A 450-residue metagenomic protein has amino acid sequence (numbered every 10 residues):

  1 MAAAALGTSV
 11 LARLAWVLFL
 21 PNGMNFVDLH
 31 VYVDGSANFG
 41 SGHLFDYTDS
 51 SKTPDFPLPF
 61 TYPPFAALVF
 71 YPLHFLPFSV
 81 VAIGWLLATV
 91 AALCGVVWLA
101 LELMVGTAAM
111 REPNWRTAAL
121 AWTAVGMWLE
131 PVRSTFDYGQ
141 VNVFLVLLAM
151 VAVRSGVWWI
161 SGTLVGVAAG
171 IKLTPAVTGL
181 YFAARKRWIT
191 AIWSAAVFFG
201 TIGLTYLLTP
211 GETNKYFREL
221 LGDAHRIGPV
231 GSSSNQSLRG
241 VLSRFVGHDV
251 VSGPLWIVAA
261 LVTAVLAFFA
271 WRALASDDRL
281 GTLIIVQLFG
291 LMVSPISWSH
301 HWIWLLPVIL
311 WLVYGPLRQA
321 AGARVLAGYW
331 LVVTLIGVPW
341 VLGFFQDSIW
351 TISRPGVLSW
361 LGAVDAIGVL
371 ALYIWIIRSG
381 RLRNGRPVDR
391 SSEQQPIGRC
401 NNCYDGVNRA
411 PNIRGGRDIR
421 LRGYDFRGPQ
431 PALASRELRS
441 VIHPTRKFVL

Functional and structural regions predicted by a protein language model:
M1-S161, R185-W302, I352-G356, G362 (+2 more regions): Primarily membrane-embedded glycan-assembly and transfer machineries that use lipid-linked glycans
T48-F60, A169-P175, A224-R226, S243-G253 (+2 more regions): Juxtamembrane/interfacial segments around transmembrane helices
G95, L99, L147-W158, F182 (+2 more regions): Transmembrane alpha-helices and membrane-interface helical segments of multi-pass integral membrane enzymes
V165-F182, S294-W304: Transmembrane helices and adjacent periplasmic/lumenal helix-loop junctions of polyprenol-phosphate-dependent
P295, I303, T334-G337, E437: Alpha-helical transmembrane segments and their cytosolic interface
V313-S391, G398-N401, F448-L450: Aromatic-enriched
E393, G398, N402-C403, A410-R417 (+4 more regions): Repetitive helical segments and hydrophobic/amphipathic motifs
